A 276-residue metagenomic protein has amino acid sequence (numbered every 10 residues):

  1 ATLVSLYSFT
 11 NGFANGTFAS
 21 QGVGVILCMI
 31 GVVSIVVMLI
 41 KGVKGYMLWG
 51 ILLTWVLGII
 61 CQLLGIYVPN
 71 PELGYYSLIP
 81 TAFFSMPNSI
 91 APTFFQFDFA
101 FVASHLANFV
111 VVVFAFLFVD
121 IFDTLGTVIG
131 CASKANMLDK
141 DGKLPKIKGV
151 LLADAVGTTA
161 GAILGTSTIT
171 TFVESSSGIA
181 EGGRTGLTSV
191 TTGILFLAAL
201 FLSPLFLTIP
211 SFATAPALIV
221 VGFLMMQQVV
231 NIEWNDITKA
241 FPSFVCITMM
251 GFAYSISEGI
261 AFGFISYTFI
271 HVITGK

Functional and structural regions predicted by a protein language model:
A1, G130-Q228: Helix-loop-helix junctions within the multi-pass membrane cores of secondary transporters/permeases
A1-V56, I60, V190-K276: Membrane-embedded alpha-helical modules
N15, I51-K148: Helix-loop-helix hairpins and the membrane-proximal interhelical loops of multi-pass alpha-helical transport proteins
V23-G24, F84, S104, F118-I121 (+4 more regions): Hydrophobic alpha-helical scaffolding
I30, V110-F114, G149-V156, F241 (+1 more regions): Alpha-helical membrane-protein architecture signal
G42, Y46-M47, G65, P69 (+5 more regions): Membrane-interfacial segments
G42-V43, L117-G126, G161-I169, W234 (+1 more regions): Short helix-coil transition sites and intra-membrane helix breaks within transmembrane domains of multi-pass
V113-D120, A155-A162, T248: Hydrophobic alpha-helical transmembrane segments of multi-pass small-molecule transporters/permeases
